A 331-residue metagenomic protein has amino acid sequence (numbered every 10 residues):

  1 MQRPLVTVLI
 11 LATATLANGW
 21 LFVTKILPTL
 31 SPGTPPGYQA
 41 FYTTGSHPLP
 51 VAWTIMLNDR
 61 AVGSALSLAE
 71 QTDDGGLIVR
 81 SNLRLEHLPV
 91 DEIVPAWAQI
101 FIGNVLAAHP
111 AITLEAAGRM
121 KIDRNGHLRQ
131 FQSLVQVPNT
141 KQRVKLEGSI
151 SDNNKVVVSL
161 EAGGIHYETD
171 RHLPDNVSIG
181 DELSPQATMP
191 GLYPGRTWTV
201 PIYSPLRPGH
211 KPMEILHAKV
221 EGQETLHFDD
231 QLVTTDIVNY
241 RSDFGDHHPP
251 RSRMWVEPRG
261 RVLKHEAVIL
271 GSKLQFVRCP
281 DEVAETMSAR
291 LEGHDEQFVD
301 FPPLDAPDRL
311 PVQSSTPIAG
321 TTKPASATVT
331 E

Functional and structural regions predicted by a protein language model:
Q2-N154, L160-T169, G191-E331: Acidic, serine/threonine-rich low-complexity disordered tracts
H172-T199: Beta-strand/loop-rich accessory regions of lumenal/periplasmic or secreted enzymes, predominantly carbohydrate-active
